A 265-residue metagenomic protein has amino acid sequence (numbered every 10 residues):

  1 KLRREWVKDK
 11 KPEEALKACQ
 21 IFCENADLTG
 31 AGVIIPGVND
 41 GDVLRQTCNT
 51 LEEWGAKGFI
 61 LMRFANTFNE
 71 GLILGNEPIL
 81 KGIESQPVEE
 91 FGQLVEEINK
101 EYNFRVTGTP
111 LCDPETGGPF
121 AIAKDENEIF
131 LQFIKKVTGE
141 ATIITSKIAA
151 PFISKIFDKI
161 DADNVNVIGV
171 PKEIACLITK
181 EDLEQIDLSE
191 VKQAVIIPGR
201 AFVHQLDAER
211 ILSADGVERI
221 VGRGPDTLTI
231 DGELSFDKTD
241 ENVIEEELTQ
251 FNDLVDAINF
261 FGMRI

Functional and structural regions predicted by a protein language model:
K1-G71: Conserved AdoMet/S-adenosylmethionine-binding subsite of the radical SAM
R45-I265: Auxiliary Fe-S-binding modules of radical SAM enzymes
